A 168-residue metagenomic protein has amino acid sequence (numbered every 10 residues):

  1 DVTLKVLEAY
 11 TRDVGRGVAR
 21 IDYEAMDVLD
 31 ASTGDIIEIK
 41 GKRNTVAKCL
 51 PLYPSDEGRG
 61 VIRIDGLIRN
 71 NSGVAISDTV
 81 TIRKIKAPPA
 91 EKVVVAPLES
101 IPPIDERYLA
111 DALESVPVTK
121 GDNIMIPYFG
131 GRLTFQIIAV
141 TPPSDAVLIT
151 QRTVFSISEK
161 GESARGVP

Functional and structural regions predicted by a protein language model:
D1-P168: Beta-strand/loop-dominated core regions that host nucleotide or nucleotide-derived cofactor-binding catalytic loops
